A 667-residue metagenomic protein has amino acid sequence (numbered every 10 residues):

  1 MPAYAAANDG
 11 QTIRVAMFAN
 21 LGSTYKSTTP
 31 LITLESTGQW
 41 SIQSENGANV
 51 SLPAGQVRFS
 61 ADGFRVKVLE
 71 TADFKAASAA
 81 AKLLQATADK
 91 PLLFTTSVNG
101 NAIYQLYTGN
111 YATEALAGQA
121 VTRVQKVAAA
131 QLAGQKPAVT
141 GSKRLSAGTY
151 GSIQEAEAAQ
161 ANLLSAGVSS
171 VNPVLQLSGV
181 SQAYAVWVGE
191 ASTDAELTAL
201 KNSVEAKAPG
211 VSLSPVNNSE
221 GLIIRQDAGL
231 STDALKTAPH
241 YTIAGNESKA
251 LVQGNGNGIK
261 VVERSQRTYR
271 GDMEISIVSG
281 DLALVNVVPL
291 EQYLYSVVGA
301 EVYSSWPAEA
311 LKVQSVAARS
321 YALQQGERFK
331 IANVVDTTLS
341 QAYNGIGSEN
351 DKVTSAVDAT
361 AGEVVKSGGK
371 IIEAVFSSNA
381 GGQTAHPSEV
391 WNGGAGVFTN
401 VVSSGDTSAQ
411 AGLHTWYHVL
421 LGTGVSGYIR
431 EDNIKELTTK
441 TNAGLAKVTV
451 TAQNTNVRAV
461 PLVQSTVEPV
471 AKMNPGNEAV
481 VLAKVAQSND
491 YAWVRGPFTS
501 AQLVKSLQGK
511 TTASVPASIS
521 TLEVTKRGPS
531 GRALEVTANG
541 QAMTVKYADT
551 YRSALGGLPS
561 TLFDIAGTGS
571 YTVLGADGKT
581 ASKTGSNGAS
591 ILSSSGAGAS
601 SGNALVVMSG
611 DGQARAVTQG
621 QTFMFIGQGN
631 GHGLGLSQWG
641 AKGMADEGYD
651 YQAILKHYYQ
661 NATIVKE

Functional and structural regions predicted by a protein language model:
M1-E667: Conserved, single-site charged/polar hotspot
